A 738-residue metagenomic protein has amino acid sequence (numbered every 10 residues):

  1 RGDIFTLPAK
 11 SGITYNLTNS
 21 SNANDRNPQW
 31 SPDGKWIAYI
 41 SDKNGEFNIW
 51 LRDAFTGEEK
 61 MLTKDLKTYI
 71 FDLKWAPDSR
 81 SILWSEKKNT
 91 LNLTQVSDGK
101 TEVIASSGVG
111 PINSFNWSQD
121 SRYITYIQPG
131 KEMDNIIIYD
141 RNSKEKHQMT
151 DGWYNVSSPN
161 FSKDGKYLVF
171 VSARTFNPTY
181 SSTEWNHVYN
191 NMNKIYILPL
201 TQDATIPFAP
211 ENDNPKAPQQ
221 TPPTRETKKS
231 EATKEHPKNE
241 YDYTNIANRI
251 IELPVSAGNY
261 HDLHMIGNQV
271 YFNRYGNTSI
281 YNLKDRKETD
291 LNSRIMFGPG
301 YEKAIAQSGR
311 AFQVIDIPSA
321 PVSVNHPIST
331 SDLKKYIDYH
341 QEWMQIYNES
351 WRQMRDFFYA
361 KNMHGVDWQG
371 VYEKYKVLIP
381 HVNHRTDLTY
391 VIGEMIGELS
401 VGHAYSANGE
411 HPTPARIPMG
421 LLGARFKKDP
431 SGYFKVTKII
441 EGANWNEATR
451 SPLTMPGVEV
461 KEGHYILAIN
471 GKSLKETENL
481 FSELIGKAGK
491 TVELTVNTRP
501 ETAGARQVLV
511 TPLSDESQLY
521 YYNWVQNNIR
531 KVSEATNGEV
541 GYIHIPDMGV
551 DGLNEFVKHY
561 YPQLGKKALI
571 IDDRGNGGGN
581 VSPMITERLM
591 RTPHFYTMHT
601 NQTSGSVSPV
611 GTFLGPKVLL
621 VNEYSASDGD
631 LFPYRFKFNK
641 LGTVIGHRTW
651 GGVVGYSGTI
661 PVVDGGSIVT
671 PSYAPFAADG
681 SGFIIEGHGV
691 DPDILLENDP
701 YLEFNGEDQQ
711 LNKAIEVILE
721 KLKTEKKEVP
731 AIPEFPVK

Functional and structural regions predicted by a protein language model:
D3-F5, E46-W50, T90-N92, M133-I137 (+3 more regions): Structural motif
L7-R26, S31, S41-D42, R52-F71 (+12 more regions): Multi-bladed beta-propeller domains
P32-D33, P77-D78, Q119-D120, K163-D164 (+2 more regions): Residue-level detector of Asp-centered blade-edge/turn motifs that repeat once per structural unit in beta-propeller
I37, S79-I82, S121-I124, L168 (+2 more regions): Hydrophobic beta-strand positions that form the internal "hydrophobic ladder" of WD40/Gbeta-like beta-propeller blades
L83, Q269-N273, E302-Q313: Short beta-strand elements that form the blades of beta-propeller/WD-repeat-like and other beta-sheet-rich scaffold
F357, N446-L453, L467, K472-G666 (+2 more regions): Cleft-lining beta-strand/loop regions that shape enzyme active-site pockets
P380-K435, T502-N528, I715-E716, E720-V737: Extended, small/polar residue-biased N-terminal targeting/export presequences and adjacent propeptide/linker tracts
I417-E476, V550, Y673: PDZ/PDZ-like domain segments forming the peptide/carboxylate-binding groove, activating on the N-terminal beta-strands
